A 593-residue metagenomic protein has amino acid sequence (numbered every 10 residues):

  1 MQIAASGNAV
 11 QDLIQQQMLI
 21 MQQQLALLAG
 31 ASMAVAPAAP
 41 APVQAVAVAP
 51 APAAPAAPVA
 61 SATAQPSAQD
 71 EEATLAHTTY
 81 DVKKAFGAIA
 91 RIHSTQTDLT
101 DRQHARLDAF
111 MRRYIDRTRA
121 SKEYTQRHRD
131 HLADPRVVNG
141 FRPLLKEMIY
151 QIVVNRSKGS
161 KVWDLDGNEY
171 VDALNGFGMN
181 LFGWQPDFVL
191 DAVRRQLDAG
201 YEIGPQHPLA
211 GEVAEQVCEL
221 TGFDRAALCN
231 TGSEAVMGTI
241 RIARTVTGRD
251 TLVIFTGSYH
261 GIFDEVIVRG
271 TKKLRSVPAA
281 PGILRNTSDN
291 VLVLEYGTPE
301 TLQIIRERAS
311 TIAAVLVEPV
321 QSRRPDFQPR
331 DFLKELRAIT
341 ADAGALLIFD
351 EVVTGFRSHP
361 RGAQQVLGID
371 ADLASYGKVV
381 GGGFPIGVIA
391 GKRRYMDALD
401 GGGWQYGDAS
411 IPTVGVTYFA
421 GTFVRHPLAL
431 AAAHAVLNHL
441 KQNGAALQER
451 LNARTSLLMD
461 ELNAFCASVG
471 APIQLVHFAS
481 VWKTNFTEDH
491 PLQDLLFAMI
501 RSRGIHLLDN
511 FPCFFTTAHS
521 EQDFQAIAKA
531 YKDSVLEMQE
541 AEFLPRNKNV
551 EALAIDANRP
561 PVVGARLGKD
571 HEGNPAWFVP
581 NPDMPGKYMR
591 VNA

Functional and structural regions predicted by a protein language model:
M1-A73: 4′-phosphopantetheine-dependent carrier domains
S6, L13, A76, G387 (+4 more regions): Generic low-polarity alpha-helical segments
G7-N8, R249, T413, A565-K569: Alpha-helical interaction segments
P40-A45, A53-S61, V138, S322 (+4 more regions): A generic alpha-helix propensity feature with a strong bias for hydrophobic helices
P40-A45, P50-A56, R129, D134 (+4 more regions): Low-complexity, intrinsically disordered short peptide segments enriched in small/polar/basic residues
A68-N558: Conserved N-terminal phosphate-binding loop of PLP-dependent enzymes in the Aspartate aminotransferase
N558-A593: Signature of WW domains and closely related Tyr/Trp-rich beta-sheet microdomains in eukaryotic regulatory proteins
